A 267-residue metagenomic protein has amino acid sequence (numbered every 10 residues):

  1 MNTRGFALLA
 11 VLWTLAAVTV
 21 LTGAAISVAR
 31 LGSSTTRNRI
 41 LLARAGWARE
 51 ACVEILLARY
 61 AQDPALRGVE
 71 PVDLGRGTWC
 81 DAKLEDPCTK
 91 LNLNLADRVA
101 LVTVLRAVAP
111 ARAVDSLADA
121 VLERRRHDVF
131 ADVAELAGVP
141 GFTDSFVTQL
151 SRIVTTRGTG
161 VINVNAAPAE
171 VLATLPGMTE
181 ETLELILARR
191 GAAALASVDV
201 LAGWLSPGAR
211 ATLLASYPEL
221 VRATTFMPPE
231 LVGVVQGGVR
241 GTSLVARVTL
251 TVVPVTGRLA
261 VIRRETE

Functional and structural regions predicted by a protein language model:
N2, F6-E267: Compositionally biased linear targeting/interaction segments
